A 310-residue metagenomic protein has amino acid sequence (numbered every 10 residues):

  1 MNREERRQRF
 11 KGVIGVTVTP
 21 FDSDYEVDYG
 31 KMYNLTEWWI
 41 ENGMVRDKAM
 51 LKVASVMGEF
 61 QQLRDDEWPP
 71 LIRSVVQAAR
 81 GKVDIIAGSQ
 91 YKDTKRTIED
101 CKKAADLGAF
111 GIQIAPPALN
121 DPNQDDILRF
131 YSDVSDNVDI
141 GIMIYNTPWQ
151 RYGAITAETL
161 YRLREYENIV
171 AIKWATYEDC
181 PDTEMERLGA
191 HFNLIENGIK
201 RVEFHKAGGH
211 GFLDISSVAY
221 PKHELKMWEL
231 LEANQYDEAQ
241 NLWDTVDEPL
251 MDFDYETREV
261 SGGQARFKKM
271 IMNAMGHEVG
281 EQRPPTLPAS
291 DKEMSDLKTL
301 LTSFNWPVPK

Functional and structural regions predicted by a protein language model:
N2, R9, I14-P20, N42-D47 (+1 more regions): C-terminal alpha-helical cap/extension of soluble enzyme domains
N2-A154, T286-L287, K310: Active-site beta->alpha loop and helix N-cap motifs at the rims of alpha/beta catalytic domains
D28-L35, E67, L71, D100 (+10 more regions): General structural feature for long, well-ordered alpha-helical segments within catalytic domains of soluble enzymes
Q61-Q62, T97, T183-E184, H205-K206 (+1 more regions): Short, solvent-exposed polar/charged micro-motifs at secondary-structure junctions
P70, S74-A78, K103, L107 (+8 more regions): Alpha-helical structural signal in soluble globular domains
I86-D93, D100-G108, Y166, N193-I195 (+1 more regions): A short, hydrophobic/aromatic-rich structural module that often spans a beta strand with its adjoining loop
N137, P148-V260: Catalytic alpha/beta core domains of metabolic enzymes, predominantly
